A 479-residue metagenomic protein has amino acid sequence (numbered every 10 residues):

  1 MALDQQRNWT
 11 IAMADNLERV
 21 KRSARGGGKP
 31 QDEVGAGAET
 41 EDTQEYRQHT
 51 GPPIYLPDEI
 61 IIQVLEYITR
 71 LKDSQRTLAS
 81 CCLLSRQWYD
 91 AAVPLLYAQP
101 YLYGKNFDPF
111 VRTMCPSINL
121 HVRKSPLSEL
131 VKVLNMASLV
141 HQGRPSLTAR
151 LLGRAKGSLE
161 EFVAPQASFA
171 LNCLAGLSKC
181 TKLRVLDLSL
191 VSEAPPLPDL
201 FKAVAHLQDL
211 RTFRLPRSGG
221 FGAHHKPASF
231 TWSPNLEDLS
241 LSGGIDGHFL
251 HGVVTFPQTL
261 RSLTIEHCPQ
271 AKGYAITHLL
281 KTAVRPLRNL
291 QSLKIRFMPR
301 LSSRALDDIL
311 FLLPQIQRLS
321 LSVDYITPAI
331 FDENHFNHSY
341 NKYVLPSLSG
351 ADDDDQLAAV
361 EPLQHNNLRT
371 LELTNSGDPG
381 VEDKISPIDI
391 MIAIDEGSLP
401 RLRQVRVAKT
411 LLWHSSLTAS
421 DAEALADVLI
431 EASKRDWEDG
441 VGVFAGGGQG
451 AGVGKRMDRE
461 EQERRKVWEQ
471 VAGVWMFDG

Functional and structural regions predicted by a protein language model:
L3-N8, A12-M13, E18-G26, P30 (+4 more regions): Leucine-rich solenoid repeat modules
T40-H49: Short, contiguous pre-domain boundary segments
H49-P145: Hydrophobic regular-secondary-structure patch
Y67, L71, A91, L95 (+5 more regions): Residue-level signature of the C-terminal ends
Y67, Y103, A137, P165 (+8 more regions): Feature marks extracellular polysaccharide-active and adherence modules
A98-P100, E129-N135, L159-F162, L183-L186 (+8 more regions): Hydrophobic beta-strand segments of well-ordered beta-sheets in folded domains
C115, L139-N289, R300-F311: Leucine-rich repeat
